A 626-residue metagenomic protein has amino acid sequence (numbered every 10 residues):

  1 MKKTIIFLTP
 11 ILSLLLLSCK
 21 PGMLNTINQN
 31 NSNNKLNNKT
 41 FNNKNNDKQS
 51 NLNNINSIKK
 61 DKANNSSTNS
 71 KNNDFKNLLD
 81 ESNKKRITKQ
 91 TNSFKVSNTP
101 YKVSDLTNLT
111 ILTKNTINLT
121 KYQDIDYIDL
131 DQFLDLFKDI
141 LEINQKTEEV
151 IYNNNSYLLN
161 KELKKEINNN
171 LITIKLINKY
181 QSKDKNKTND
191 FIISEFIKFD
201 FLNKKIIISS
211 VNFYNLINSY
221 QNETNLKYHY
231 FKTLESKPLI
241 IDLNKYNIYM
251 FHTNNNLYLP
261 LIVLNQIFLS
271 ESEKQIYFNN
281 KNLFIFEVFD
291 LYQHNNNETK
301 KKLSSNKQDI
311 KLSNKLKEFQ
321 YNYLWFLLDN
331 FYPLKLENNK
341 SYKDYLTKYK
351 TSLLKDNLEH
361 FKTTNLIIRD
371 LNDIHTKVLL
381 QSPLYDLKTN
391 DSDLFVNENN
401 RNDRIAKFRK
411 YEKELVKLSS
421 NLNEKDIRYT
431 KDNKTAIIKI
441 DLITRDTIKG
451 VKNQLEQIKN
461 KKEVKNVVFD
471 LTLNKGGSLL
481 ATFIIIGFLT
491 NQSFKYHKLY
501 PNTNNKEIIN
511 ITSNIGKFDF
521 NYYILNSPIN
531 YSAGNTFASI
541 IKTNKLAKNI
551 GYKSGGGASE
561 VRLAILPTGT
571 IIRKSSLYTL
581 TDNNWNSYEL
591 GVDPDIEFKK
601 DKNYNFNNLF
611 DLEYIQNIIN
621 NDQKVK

Functional and structural regions predicted by a protein language model:
M1-F7, L15-K95, L580, I615 (+1 more regions): Intrinsically disordered, low-complexity repeat and linker tracts
I111-E149, N244-V263, F268-N279: Extracytoplasmic Gram-positive cell-surface binding/anchoring modules and repeats
E162-I167, L171-V467, L471-K475, I484 (+2 more regions): Flexible, low-complexity junctional segments that flank or bridge functional domains
N421, R428-N433, N460-E463, N514-D519 (+3 more regions): Extracellular/periplasmic catalytic domains that process cell-envelope and extracellular macromolecules
A436-K439, N466-D470, Y496-K498, N521-N526 (+2 more regions): Structural recognition of the beta-strand scaffold that forms the well-ordered cores of secreted hydrolase catalytic
T472-G476, Y523-A533, S539, I550-G555: Active-site neighborhood of thiol-dependent amide/isopeptide-bond enzymes
G476-L525, I529, E560-I565, S576-L580 (+1 more regions): Gly/Ser/Thr-rich loop/hinge elements
W585-K626: Low-complexity, Gly/Ser/Thr/Pro-rich intrinsically disordered linker/tail segments
